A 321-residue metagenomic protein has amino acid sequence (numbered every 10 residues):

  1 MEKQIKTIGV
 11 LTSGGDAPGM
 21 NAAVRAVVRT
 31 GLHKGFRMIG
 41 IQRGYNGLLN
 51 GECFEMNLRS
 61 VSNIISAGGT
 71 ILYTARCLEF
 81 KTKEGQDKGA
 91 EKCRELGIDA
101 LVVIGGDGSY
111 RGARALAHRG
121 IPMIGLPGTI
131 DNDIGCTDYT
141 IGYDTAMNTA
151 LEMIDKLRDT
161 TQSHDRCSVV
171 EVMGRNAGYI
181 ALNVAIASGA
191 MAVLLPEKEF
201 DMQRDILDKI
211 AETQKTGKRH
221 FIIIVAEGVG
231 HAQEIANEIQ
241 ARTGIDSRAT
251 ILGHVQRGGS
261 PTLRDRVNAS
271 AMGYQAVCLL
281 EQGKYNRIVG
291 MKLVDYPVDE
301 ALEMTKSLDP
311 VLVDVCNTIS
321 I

Functional and structural regions predicted by a protein language model:
M1-E2, L48-L101, G108, I141-N148 (+1 more regions): Glycine-rich oxoanion-binding loops at beta->alpha junctions
E2-L49: N-terminal phosphate-binding or glycine-rich loops at protein starts, especially the Walker A/P-loop of NTPases
S13-D16, I41-N46, R76-C77, G106-G108 (+7 more regions): Short, ordered loop/turn segments at secondary-structure junctions
A22-V27, G108-I121, A181: Short Gly/Thr/Asp-enriched flexible loops that form oxyanion-binding sites at enzyme active sites
R29-M56, R119-K156: Glycine/threonine-rich beta-strand-loop-alpha-helix active-site module that forms ligand/phosphate-binding
V103-G105, A115, P122, Y143-D246 (+1 more regions): Accessory alpha-helical/coil subdomains and C-terminal extensions that flank or cap enzyme catalytic cores
R287-I321: Phosphate-binding loop/pocket of nucleotide- and phosphate-handling active sites
